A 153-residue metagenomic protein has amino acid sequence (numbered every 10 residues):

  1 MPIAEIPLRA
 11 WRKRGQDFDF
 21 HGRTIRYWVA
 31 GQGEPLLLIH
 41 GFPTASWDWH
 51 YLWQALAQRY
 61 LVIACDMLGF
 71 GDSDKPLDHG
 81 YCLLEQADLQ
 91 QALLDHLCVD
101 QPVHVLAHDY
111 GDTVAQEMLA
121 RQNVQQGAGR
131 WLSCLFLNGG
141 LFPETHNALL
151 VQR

Functional and structural regions predicted by a protein language model:
M1-Q16: An N-terminal hydrophobic leader/cap segment in hydrolases
R9, F18-G22, W28, A64-A107 (+3 more regions): Active-site loop/oxyanion-hole signature of alpha/beta-hydrolase fold enzymes
K13-G15, D48-Y51, A55, E85-L93 (+1 more regions): Alpha-helical elements of Rossmann-like donor-binding domains used by nucleotide-donor carbohydrate transfer enzymes
R23-D72: Conserved HGGG/HGGXW glycine-rich cap/lid loop of the alpha/beta-hydrolase fold
P35, R59-L61, P102-H104, L132-S133: Structural signature of beta-strand start/N-cap positions in the alpha/beta core of ABC transporter nucleotide-binding
D48-H50, S73-H79, T145-A148: Conserved catalytic-core motifs of eukaryotic protein kinase domains, centered on the activation segment
A107, G111, A115: Gly/Ala-rich beta-loop-alpha elbow adjacent to hydrolase catalytic centers
Q116, A120, Q126-R153: Flexible "cap/lid" loop of the alpha/beta hydrolase fold
